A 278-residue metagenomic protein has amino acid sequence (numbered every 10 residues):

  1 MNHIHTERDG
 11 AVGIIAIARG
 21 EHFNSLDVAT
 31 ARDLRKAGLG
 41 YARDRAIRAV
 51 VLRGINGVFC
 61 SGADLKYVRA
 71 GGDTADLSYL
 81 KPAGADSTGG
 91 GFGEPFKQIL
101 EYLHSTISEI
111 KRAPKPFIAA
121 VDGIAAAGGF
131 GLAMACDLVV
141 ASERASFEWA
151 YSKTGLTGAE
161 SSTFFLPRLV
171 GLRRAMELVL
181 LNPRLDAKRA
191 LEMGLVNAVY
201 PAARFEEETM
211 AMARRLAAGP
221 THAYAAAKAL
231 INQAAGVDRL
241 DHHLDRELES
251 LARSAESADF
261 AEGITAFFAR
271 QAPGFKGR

Functional and structural regions predicted by a protein language model:
M1-I55, S108: Conserved CoA-thioester-binding segment of acyl-CoA-metabolizing enzymes
I15, R19, D33-L34, L52 (+7 more regions): Terminal peptide-recognition signature
T30-D33, I99-Y102, F205, E247: Hydrophobic alpha-helical membrane-association signature
G54-T106, G155, D238: Glycine- (often His-adjacent) and acidic-residue-rich active-site loop that binds/positions the CoA thioester
G57-S61, K66, A125-A127, E148 (+1 more regions): Short, active-site-adjacent cap segments at secondary-structure transitions
S108-Y224, A252, S257-T265, Q271 (+1 more regions): Crotonase-fold acyl-CoA enzyme core
